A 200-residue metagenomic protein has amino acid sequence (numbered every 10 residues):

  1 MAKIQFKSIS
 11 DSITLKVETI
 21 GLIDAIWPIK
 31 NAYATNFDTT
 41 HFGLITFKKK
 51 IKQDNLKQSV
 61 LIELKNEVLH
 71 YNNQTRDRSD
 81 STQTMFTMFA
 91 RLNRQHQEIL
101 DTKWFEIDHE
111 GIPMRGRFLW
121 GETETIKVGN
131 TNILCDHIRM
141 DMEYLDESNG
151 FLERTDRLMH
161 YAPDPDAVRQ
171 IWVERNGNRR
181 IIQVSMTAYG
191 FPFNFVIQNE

Functional and structural regions predicted by a protein language model:
M1-L64, E106-E200: Acidic, serine/threonine-rich low-complexity disordered tracts
Q58-L100: Hydrophobic, well-structured mid-protein blocks that either form specific transmembrane helices
K103: Conserved, well-structured beta-alpha core segment at the onset of a catalytic domain
